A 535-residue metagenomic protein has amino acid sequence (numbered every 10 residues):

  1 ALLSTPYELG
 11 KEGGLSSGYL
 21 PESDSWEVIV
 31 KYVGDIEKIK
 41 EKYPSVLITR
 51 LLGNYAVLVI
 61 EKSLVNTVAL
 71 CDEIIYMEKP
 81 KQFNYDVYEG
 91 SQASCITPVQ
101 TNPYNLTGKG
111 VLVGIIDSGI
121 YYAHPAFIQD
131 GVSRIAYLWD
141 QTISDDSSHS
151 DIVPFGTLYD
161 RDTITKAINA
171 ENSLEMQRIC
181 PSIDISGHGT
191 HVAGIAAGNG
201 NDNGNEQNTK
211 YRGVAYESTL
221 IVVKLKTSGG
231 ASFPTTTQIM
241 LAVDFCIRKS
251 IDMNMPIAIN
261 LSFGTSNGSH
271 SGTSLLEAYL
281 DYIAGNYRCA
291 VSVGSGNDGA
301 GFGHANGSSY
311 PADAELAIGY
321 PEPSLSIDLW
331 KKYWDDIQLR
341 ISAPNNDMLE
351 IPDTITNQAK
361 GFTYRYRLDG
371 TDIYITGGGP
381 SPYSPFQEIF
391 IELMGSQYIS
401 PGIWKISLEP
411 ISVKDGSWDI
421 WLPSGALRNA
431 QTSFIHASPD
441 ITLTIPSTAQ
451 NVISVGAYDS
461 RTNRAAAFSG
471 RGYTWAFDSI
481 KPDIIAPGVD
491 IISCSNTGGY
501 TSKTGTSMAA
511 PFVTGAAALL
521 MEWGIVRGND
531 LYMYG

Functional and structural regions predicted by a protein language model:
A1-V57, K62-P103, K109-L112, P125 (+1 more regions): Autoinhibitory N-terminal propeptides
K31-V33, I60, P80, I116-G119 (+10 more regions): Active-site-proximal beta-strand/loop segments in catalytic clefts of secreted hydrolases
Y88-Q92, P125-I128, A231-S232, H270-T273 (+3 more regions): Short acidic, glycine/serine/threonine-rich loops at helix termini
T101-T237, N254-P256, R288, P323-L325 (+5 more regions): Subtilisin-like serine protease catalytic core
L138, I143-I168, N172-L174, G187-G198 (+3 more regions): Substrate-binding/charge-relay-adjacent region of secreted/lumenal peptidase catalytic domains
A193-A196, I221-S228, D244-A258, T265 (+4 more regions): Hydrolase catalytic cores
N205, N267-E277, D298-K332, D336-R340 (+5 more regions): Active-site-adjacent substrate-recognition loops and nearby beta-strands within hydrolase catalytic domains
A258-I259, L276-G307: Catalytic cores of secreted or luminal carbohydrate-active enzymes
